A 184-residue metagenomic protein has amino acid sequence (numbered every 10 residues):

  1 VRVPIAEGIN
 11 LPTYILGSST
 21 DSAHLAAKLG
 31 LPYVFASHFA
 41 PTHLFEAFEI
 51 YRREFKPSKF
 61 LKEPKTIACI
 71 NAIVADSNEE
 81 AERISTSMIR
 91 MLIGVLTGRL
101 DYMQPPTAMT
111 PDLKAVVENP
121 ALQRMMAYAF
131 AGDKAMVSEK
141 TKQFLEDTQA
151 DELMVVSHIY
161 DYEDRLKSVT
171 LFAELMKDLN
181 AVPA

Functional and structural regions predicted by a protein language model:
V1-L29: Internal, glycine-rich beta/alpha segment that forms the wall or movable "lid" of small-molecule/cofactor binding
V1-R2, H43-Q149, N180-P183: An alpha-helical appendage that flanks or caps ligand/catalytic pockets
P12-L16, Y33-A36, P64-N71, L153-V155: Hydrophobic faces of well-ordered beta-strands that scaffold small-molecule active sites in alpha/beta enzyme cores
A27-V34, I89, Q149: Glycine-enriched alpha-helix->loop->beta-strand junction motifs that scaffold or abut catalytic
F39, A72-V74, I159-D161: Active-site-proximal loop/turn and secondary-structure-junction residues that shape catalytic pockets, frequently
D133-V169, L175: Long, low-complexity C-terminal extensions of enzymes
L171-P183: Short acidic, glycine/proline-enriched helix-loop-strand junctions
